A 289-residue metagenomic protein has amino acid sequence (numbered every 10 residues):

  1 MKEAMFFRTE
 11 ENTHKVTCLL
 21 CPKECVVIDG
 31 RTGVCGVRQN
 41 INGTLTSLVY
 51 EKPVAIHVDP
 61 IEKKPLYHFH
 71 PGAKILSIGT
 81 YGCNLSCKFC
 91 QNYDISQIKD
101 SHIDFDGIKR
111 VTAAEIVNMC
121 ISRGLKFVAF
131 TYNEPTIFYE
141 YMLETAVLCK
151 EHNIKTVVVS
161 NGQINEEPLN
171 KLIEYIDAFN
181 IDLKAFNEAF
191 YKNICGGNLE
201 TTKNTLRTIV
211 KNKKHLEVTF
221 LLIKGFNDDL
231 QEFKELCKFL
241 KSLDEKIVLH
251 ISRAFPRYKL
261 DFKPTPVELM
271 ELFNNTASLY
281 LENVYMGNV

Functional and structural regions predicted by a protein language model:
M1-C18, P22-T80, Y93-Q97: N-terminal [4Fe-4S]-dependent radical SAM core
M1-D29, K224-V289: Auxiliary Fe-S-binding modules of radical SAM enzymes
T17, S77, A129, N180-D182 (+1 more regions): Structured core elements
V34, F190, N283: Conserved beta-strand positions that form and line the central face of beta-propeller blades
G82-L85: Active-site beta-to-alpha loop of glycosyltransferases that engages the nucleotide-sugar donor
C87-Q91: The canonical Cys-X-X-Cys-His
I95-D106, E151: A short alpha->loop->secondary-structure connector
R110-T265: Conserved AdoMet/S-adenosylmethionine-binding subsite of the radical SAM
